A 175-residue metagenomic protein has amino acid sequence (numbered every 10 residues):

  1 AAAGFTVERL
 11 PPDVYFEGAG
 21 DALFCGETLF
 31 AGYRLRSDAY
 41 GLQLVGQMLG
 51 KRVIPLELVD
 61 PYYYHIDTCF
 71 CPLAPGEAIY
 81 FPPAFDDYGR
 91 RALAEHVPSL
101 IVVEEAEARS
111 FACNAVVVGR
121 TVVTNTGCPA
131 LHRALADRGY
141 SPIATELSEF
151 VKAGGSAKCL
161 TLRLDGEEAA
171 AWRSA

Functional and structural regions predicted by a protein language model:
A1-A175: The feature marks the mature, well-folded catalytic cores of soluble enzymes
